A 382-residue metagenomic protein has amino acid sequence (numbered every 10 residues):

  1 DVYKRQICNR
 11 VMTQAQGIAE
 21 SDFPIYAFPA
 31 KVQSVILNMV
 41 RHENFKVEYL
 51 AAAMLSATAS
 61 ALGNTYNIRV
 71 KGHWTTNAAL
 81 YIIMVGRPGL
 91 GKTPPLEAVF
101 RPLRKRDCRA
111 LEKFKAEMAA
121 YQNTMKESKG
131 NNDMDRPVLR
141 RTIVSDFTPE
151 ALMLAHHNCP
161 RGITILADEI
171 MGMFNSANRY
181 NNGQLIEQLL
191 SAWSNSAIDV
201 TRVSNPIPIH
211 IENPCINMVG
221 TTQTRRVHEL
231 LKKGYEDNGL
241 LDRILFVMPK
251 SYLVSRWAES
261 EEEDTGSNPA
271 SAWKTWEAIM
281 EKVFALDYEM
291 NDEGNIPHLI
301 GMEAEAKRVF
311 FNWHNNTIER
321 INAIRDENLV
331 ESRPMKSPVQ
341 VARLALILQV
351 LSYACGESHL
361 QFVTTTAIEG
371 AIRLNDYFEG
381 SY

Functional and structural regions predicted by a protein language model:
D1: Extracellular interaction modules
K4-Y382: Phosphate-handling catalytic cores of nucleic-acid transaction enzymes
